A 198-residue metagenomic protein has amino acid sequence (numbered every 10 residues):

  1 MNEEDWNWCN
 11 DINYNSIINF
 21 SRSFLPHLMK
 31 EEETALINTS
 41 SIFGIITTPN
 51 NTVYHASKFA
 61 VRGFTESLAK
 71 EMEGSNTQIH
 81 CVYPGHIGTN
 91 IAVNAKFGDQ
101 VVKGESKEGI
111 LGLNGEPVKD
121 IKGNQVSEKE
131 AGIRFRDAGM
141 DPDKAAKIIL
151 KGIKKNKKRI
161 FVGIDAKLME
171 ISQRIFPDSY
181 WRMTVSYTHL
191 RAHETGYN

Functional and structural regions predicted by a protein language model:
N2-N7: Substrate-binding pocket helix/loop in short-chain dehydrogenase/reductase
S21, S57: Active-site helix of classical SDR
S41: Residue(s) in the substrate-gating loop at a strand-loop-helix junction that position the organic substrate next
I46, S67-T77: Active-site-adjacent segment of SDR/Rossmann-fold oxidoreductases
I46-V53: Active-site loop immediately N-terminal to the catalytic Tyr-X3-Lys motif of short-chain dehydrogenase/reductase
G74-I160, I164: SDR active-site lid
T188-T195: Conserved small/polar residues in nucleotide/adenosyl-binding loops
